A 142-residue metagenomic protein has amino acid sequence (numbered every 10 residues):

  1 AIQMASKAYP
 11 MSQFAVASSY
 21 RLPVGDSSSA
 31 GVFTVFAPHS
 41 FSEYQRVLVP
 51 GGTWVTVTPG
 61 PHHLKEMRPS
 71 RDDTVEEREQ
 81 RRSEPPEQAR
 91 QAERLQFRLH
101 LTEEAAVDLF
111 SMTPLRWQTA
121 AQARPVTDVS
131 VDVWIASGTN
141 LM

Functional and structural regions predicted by a protein language model:
A5-S6: Conserved SAM-binding loop
Y9-L22: Conserved SAM-binding strand-loop segment of SAM-dependent methyltransferases
Q13, Q88-Q91: Conserved beta-strand segments of alpha/beta enzyme cores
Y20-V32: A short acidic, Gly/Pro-enriched loop at the edge of an enzyme's catalytic core that lines a small-molecule cofactor
A30, V35-P38, V57: Residues lining the SAM
S40-V55: A short glycine-rich, Lys/Arg-flanked "PGG" loop and its adjoining helix->strand segment in the class I
T53-P86: Conserved class I S-adenosyl-L-methionine
L95-M142: Conserved Class I S-adenosyl-L-methionine
